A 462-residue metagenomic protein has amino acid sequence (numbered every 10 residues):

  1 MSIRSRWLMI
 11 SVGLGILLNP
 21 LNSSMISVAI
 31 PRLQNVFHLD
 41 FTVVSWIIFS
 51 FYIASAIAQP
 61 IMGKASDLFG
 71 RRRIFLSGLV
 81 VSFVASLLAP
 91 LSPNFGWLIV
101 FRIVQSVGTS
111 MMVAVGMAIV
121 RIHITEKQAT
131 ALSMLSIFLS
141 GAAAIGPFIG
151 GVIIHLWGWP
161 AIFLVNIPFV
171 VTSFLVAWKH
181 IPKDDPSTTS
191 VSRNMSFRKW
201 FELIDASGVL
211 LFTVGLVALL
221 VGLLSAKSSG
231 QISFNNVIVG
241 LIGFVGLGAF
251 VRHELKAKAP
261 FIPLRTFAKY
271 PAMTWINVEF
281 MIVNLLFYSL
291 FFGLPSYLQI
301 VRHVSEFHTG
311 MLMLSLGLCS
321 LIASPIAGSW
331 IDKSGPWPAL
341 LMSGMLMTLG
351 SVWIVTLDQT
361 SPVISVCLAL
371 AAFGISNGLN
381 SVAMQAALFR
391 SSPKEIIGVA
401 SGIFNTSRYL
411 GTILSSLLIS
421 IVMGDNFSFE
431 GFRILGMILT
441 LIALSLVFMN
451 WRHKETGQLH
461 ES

Functional and structural regions predicted by a protein language model:
M1-R4, P186-W200, H453-S462: Intrinsic disorder in cytosolic terminal tails and internal cytosolic loops of multi-pass membrane transporters
S5-L21, I26-I30, F37, F41 (+7 more regions): 12-transmembrane solute porter fold
H38, G70, L91-W97, T125 (+3 more regions): Helix-breaking motifs and short loop linkers at transmembrane-helix boundaries and internal kinks in secondary membrane
I57-P93: Conserved MFS/SLC helix-loop-helix module at the cytosolic interface between two early adjacent transmembrane helices
Q105-I137: Cytoplasmic helix-loop-helix junction between adjacent transmembrane helices in 12-TM secondary transporters
A142-I154, G158, L219, S415-M423: Small-residue (Gly/Pro/Ala) motifs that create kinks and tight helix-helix packing interfaces
W157-E279: Hydrophobic transmembrane-helix bundles of small-molecule transporters
